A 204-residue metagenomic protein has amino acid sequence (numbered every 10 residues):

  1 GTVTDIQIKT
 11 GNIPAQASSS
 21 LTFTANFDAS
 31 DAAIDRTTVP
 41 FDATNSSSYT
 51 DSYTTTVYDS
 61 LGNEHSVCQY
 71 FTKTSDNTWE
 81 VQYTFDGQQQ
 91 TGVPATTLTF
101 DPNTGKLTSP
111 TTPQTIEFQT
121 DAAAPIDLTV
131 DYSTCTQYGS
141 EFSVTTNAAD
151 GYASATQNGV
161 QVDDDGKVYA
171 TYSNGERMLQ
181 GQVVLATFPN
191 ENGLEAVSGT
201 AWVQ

Functional and structural regions predicted by a protein language model:
G1-Q204: Small/polar low-complexity and glycine-rich loop motifs
